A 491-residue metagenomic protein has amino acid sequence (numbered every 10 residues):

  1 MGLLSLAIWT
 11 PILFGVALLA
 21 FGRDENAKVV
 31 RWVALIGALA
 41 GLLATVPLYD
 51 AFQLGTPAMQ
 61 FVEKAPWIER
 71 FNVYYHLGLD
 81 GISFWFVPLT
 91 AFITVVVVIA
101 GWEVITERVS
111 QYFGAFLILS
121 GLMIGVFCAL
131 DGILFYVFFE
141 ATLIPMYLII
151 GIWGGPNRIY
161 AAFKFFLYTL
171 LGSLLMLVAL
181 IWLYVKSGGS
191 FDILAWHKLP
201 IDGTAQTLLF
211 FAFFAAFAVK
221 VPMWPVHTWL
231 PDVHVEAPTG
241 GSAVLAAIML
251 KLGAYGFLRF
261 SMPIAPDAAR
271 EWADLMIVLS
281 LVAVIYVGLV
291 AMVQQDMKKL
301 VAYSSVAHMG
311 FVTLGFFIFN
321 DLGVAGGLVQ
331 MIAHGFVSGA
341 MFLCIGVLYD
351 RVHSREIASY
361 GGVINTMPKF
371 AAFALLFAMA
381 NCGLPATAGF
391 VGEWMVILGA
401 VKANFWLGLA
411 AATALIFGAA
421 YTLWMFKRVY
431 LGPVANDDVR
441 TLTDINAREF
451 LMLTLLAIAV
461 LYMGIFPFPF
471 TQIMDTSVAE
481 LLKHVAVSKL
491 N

Functional and structural regions predicted by a protein language model:
M1-T10, L79-T90, G132-P145, T204-V219 (+2 more regions): Structural signature of hydrophobic alpha-helical transmembrane segments
G2-L3, A17-G114, S190, L194-K198 (+1 more regions): Transmembrane helix-loop-helix hairpins at membrane boundaries of multipass inner-membrane proteins
S5-F21, L35-L48, L89-G101, L119-G121 (+6 more regions): Central hydrophobic cores of alpha-helical transmembrane segments in multi-pass inner-membrane proteins across all
G15-A20, V46, V95-I99, G121-G125 (+8 more regions): Alpha-helical transmembrane segments of multipass membrane proteins
V16-A27, T94-T106, L148-R158, K220-V235 (+2 more regions): C-terminal ends of transmembrane helices
D24-V29, G114-I118, L122-A205, V290-Y303 (+1 more regions): Alpha-helical multi-pass transmembrane bundles of energy-transducing inner-membrane proteins
F52-Y74, S173-D232, F257-L275, G323 (+4 more regions): Juxtamembrane/interfacial segments at transmembrane-helix boundaries in multi-pass membrane proteins
W224, S338-F342, G408-T441: Predominantly late transmembrane helices and immediately cytosolic-facing juxtamembrane segments
